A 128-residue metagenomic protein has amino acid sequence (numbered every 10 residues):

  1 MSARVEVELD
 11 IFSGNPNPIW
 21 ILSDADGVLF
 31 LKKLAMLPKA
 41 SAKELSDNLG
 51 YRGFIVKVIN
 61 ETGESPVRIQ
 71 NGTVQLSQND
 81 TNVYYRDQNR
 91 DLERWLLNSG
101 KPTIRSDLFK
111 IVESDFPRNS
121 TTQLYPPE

Functional and structural regions predicted by a protein language model:
M1-E128: Function-determining sites in protein domains
